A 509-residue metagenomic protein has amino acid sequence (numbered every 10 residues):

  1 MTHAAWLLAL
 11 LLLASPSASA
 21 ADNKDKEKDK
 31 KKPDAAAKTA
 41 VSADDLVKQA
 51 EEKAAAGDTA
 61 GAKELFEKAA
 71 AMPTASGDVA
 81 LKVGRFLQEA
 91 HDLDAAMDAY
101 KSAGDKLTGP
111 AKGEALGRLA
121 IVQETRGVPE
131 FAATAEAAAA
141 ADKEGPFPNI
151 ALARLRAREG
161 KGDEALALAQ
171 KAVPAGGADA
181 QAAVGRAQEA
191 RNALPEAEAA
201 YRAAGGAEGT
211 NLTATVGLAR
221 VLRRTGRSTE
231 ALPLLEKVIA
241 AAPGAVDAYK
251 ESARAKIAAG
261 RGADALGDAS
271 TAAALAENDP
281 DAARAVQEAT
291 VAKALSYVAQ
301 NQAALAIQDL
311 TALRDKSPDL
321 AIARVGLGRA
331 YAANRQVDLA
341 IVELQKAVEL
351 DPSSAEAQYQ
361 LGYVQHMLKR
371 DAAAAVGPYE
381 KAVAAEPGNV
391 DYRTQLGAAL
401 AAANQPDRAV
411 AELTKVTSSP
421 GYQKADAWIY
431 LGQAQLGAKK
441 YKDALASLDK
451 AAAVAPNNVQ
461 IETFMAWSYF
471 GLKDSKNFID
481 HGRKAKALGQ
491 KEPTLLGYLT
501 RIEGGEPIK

Functional and structural regions predicted by a protein language model:
L13, A18-S102, G109-E114, T125 (+2 more regions): N-terminal leader/linker segments that initiate helical-solenoid repeat arrays
K24-P33, W467, G471-K509: Terminal, low-structured helical/coil segments at or just beyond the last alpha-helical repeat
E51, R85, R118-I121, R154 (+10 more regions): Residue-level recognition of tetratricopeptide repeat
G57-E64, A90-A99, T125-T134, E159-L168 (+9 more regions): Structural signature of tandem alpha-helical TPR/SEL1-like repeats, specifically the intra-repeat loop/turn
M72, D105-T108, A141, V173-A175 (+11 more regions): Structural marker of alpha-solenoid helical repeat scaffolds
S76, P110-K112, G145, G177 (+10 more regions): Residue-level recognition of tetratricopeptide repeat
V79, G113-A115, P148, A180 (+10 more regions): TPR alpha-solenoid repeat register
K82, E114-R118, A151, A183 (+10 more regions): Canonical tetratricopeptide repeat
